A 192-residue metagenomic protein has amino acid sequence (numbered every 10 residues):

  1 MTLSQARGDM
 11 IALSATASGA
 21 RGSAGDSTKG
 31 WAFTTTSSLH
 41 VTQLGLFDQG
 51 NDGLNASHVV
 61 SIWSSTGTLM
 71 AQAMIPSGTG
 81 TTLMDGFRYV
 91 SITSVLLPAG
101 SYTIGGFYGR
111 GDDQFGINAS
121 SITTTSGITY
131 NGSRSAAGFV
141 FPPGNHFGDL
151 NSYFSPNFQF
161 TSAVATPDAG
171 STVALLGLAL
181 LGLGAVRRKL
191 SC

Functional and structural regions predicted by a protein language model:
M1-Q5: C-terminal segment of classical bacterial N-terminal signal peptides
A6-T28: Boundary/junction segments of secreted and surface-exposed precursor proteins
A24-T34, F87-V90: Short beta-strands within extracellular/lumenal beta-sheet-rich domains
K29-W31, S121-A165: PGST-rich, cysteine-poor low-complexity/disordered linker and tail segments that act as flexible spacers
T35-Q43: Extended extracellular/luminal ectodomain segments enriched in beta-structured repeat modules
T42-N51: Short amphipathic, basic-aromatic surface patches that mediate peripheral association with negatively charged
L54-S133: Aromatic- and Gly/Pro-enriched, solvent-exposed loop/edge beta-strand patches characteristic of beta-rich domains
P167-V186: A short, hydrophobic C-terminal helix/tail in secreted or cell-surface proteins
